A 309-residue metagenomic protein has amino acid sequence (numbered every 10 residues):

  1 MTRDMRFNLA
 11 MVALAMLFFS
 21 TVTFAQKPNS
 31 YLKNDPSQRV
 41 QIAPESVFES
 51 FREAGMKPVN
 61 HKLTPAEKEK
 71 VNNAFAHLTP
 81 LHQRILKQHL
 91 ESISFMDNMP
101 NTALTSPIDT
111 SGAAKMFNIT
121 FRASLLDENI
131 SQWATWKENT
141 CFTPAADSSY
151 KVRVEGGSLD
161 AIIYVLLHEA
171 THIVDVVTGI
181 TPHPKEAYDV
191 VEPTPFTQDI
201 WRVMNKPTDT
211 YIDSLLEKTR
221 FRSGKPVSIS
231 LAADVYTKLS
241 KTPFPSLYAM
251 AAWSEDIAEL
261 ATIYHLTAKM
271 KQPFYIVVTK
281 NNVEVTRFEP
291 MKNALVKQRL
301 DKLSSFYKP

Functional and structural regions predicted by a protein language model:
M1-M11: Bacterial N-terminal signal peptides that target proteins for export
I42-P65, N281-V285: Acidic/histidine-rich, surface-exposed loop or edge segments in extracytoplasmic proteins
E67-F142: Auxiliary, metal-adjacent structural segments of Zn-dependent hydrolase domains
A145-V165: Short pre-active-site segment immediately N-terminal to the catalytic Zn-binding motif
Y164-I180: Active-site recognition of the HExxH zinc-binding catalytic motif
T178-T237, P245, S254-E255, E259-M270: Post-HExxH zinc-binding segment in Zn-dependent metallohydrolases
G224-P309: Pan-zinc metallopeptidase signature
